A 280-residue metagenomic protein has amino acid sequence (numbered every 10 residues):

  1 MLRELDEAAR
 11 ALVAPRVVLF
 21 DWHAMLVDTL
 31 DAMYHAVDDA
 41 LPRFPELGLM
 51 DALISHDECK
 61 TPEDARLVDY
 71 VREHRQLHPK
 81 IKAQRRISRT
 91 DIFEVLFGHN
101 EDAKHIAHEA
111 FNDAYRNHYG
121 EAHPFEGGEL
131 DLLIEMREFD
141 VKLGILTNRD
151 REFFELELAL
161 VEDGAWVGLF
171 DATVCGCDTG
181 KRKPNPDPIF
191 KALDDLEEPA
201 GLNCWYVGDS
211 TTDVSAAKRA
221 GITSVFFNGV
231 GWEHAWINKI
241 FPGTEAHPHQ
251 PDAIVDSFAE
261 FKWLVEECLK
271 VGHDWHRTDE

Functional and structural regions predicted by a protein language model:
M1-V18, L130-I134, D150-E280: Asp-based, Mg2+/Mn2+-dependent phosphohydrolase catalytic module
L2-D131, E138-F139: N-terminal helical cap/lid subdomain that shapes the substrate entry/recognition surface in HAD-like hydrolases
M25, T147-R149: Conserved phosphate-coupling serine/threonine residues in phosphotransfer and NTP-handling enzymes
D51-A52, K104, L146, N203-C204 (+1 more regions): Residue-level detector of family-conserved "landmark" positions at structurally sensitive sites
F125, L146, K181: Residue-level marker of regulatory loop/turn positions in helix-turn-helix DNA-binding domains and in histidine
